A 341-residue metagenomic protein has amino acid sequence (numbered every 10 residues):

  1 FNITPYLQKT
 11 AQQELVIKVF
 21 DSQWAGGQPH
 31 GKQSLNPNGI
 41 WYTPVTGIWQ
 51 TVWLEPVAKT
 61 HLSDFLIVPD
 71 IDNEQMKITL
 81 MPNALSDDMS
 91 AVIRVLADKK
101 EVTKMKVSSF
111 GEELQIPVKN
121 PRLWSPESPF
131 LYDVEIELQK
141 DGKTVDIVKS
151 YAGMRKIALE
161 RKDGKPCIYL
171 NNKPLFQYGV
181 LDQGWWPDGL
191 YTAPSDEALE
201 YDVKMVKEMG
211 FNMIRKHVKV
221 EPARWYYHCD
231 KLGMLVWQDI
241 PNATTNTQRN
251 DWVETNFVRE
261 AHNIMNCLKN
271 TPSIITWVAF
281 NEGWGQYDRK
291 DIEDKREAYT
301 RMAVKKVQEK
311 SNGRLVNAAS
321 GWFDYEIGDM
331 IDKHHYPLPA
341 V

Functional and structural regions predicted by a protein language model:
F1, F110-I116: Short strand-edge motifs at loop-to-beta-strand transitions and within beta-strands of extracellular beta-rich domains
F1-H61, L85-D87, E101, V220-A223 (+1 more regions): Accessory beta-strand-rich segments of carbohydrate-active enzymes
L7-Q12, G26-G27, V118-L131: Short glycine/proline/serine/threonine-rich loop/turn segments at secondary-structure transition edges
E14-I17, S128-K140: Short, aromatic- and glycine-rich surface loops/edge beta-strands on solvent-exposed regions
P56-S86, C167: Surface beta-strand/loop "capping" patches
F65-I67, E137-V206: N-terminal carbohydrate-binding accessory modules
Q75-V107, L114, V134: Beta-strand-rich binding/interaction modules
V203-V206, M213-V341: Substrate-binding/catalytic cleft of secreted carbohydrate-active enzymes, primarily glycoside hydrolases
